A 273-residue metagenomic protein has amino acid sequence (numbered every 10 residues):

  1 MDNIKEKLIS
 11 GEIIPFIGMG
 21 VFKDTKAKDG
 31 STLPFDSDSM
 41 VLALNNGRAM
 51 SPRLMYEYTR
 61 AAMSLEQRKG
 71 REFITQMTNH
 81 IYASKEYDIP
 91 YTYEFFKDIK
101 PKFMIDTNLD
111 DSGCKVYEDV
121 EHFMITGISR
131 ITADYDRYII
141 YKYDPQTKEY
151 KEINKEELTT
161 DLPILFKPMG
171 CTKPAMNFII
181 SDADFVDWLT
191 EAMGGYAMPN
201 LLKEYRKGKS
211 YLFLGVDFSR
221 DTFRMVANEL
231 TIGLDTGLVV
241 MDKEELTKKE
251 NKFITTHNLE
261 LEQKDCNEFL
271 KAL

Functional and structural regions predicted by a protein language model:
M1-K97, S112-G113, E121-F123: Gly/serine-rich nucleotide phosphate-binding loop at the start of the catalytic core of nucleotide/ADP-ribose-handling
M1-P15, V21-D24, K28-S31, G47 (+3 more regions): SIR2/sirtuin-family catalytic core signature
I4, A43-L54, R71, T172 (+5 more regions): Accessory terminal and edge-of-domain segments that mediate assembly/interaction and cofactor placement around
Y87, T147-Y150, A192-G195: Short gly/ser/thr-rich secondary-structure transition/capping motifs
F95-D98, K102-T172: Extended, H/D-rich, highly charged conserved domains that either
K115-E118, A175-A183, F223-V226: A short secondary-structure junction signal
A133-Y143, M176-F178, T247-E250, F269-L273: Short, charged, surface-exposed secondary-structure boundary motifs
D161-M198, E204-Y205: Glycine-rich phosphate- or other oxyanion-binding loops that anchor nucleotides, phosphorylated ligands
